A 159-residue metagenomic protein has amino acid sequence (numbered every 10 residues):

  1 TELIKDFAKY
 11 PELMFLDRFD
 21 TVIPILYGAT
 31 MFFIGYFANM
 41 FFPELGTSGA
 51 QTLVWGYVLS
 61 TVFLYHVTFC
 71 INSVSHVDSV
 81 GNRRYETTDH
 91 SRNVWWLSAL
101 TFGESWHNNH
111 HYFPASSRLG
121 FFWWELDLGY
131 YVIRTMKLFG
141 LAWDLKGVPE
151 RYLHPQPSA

Functional and structural regions predicted by a protein language model:
T1-F69, S116-A159: Non-catalytic, topology-defining segments of multipass membrane proteins
I4-E12, V80-W106, Y112-F113: Active-site-proximal inter-transmembrane loops
S48, S60, S73-S75, S79 (+5 more regions): Generic serine detector
L53-N82, G103-N109: Transmembrane alpha-helical segments that form the membrane-embedded catalytic/substrate-channel core of multi-pass
N72, S98-T101, H107, I133-K137: Generic alpha-helical structural context detector
D78, G103-E104, H110-H111, S117 (+1 more regions): Short leucine-rich amphipathic alpha-helical surface patches
